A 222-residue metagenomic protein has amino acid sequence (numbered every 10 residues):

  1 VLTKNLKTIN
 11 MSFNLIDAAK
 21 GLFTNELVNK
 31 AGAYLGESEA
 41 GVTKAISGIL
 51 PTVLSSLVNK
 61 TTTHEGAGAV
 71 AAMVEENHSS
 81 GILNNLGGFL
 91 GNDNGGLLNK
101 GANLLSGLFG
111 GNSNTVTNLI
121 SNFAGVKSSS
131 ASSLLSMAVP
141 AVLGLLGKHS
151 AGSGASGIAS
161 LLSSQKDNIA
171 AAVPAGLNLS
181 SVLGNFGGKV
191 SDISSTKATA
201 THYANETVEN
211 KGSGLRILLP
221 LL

Functional and structural regions predicted by a protein language model:
V1-N10: Short, Lys/Arg-enriched N-terminal segments with co-localized hydrophobic residues within the first ~10-30 amino acids
M11-L222: A structural "flexibility-hinge" signal
